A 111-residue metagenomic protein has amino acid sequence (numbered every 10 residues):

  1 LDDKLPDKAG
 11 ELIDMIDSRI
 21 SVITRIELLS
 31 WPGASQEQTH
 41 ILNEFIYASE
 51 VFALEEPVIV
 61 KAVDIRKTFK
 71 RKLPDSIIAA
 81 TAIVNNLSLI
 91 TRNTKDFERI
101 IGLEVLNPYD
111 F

Functional and structural regions predicted by a protein language model:
L1-I20, S30-N43, F111: Short, well-structured N-terminal submotif of metal-dependent ribonuclease cores
D3, W31, A62, I100 (+1 more regions): Residues that scaffold the ATP/ADP-binding catalytic core of kinase and kinase-like folds
K4-D7, E50-R92: Active-site neighborhoods of divalent-metal-dependent phosphate/nucleic-acid chemistry enzymes
D14, F45-Y47, I101: Short, structured coil segments at secondary-structure junctions
I20-S21, R71-K72, N93, D110-F111: Histidine- and aromatic-rich ligand-binding microenvironments
I23-I26, P57, K95: Alpha-helix/helix-capping structural signal
I26-L29, N43-I46, V63: Amphipathic alpha-helical segments within well-ordered protein domains
A79, I83-F111: Acidic, PIN/NYN-like endoribonuclease modules and their adjacent C-terminal/linker elements
